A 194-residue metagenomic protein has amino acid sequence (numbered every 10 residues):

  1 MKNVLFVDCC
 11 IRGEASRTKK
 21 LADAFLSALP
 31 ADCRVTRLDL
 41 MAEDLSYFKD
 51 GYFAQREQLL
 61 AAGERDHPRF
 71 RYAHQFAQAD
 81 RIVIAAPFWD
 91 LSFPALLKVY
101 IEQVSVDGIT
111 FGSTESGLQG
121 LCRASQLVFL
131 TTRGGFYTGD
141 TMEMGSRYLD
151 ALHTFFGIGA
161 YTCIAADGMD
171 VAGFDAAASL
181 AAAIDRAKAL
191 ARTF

Functional and structural regions predicted by a protein language model:
M1-E102, V106, D185-F194: N-terminal beta1-alpha1-beta2 submodule of the flavodoxin-like/Rossmannoid cofactor-binding fold
N3, R34, S125-L127, A160: Residues at the starts of beta-strands that form the adenosine-phosphate
I11-G13, G134-Y137, D170-V171: Short histidine/acidic/glycine/proline-rich micro-motifs that form metal- and phosphate-coordinating active-site loops
L29, A79-D80, S125, F156-Y161: A structural motif corresponding to the C-terminal end of an alpha-helix and its immediate exit/capping segment
L38, L130, I164: Hydrophobic residues at beta-strand termini and immediately following loops that shape nucleotide-binding pockets
E102-S116: Conserved nucleotide-sugar donor-interacting segment of glycosyltransferase catalytic cores, predominantly GT-B
S113-F156: Short, glycine-/small-residue-rich phosphate/pyrophosphate-handling segment
G139-F194: Glycine-rich phosphate/pyrophosphate-binding loop and the adjoining helix
